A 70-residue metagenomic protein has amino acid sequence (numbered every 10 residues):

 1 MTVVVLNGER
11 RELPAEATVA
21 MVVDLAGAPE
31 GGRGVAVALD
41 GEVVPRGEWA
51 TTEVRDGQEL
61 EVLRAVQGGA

Functional and structural regions predicted by a protein language model:
M1-A70: Ubiquitin-like/PB1-type beta-grasp interaction modules and other compact soluble beta-rich domains
